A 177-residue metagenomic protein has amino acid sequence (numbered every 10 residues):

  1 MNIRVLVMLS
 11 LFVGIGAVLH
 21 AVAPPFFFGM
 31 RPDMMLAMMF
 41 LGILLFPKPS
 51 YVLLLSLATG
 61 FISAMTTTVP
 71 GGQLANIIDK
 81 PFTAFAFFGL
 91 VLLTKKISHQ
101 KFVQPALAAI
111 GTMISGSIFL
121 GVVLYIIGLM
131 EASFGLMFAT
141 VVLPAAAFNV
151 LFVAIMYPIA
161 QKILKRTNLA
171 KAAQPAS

Functional and structural regions predicted by a protein language model:
M1-F46: Hydrophobic transmembrane alpha-helices
L6-L11, A37-M38, P49-L57, Q73-I78 (+2 more regions): Hydrophobic alpha-helical transmembrane segments
L9-V13, A17, V52, S56 (+12 more regions): Small-residue faces within membrane-embedded alpha-helices
A17-R31, T59-V91: Interfacial aromatic-anchored transmembrane helix boundaries in multi-pass membrane proteins
A23-F28, F46-P47, T67-G71, K95 (+1 more regions): Short helix-capping/hinge motifs at transmembrane helix termini and TM-loop junctions
L36-F40, K80-A84, V150: Alpha-helical transmembrane segments of multi-pass membrane proteins
L45-P47, G89-K96, I163-L164: Structural signal for the C-terminal ends of transmembrane alpha-helices and the immediately following loop
L74, S98-S177: Membrane-embedded alpha-helical hairpins and interfacial helices in multi-pass inner-membrane proteins
